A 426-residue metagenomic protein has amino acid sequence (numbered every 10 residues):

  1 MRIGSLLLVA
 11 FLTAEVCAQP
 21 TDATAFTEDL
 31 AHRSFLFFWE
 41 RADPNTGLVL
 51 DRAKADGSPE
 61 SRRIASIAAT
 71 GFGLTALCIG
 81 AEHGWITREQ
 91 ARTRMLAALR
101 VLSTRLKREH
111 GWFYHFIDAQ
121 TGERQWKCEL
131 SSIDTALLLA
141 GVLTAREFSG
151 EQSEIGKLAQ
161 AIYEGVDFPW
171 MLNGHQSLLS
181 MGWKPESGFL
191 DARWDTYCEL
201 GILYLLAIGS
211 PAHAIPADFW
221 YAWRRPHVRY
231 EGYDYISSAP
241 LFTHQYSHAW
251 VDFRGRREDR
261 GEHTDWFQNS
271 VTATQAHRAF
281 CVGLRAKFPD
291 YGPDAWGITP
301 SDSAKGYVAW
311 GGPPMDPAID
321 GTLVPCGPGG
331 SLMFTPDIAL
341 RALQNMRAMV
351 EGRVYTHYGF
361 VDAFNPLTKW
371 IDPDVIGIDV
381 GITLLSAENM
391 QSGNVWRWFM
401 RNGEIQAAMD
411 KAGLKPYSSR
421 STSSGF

Functional and structural regions predicted by a protein language model:
G4-E15: Bacterial N-terminal signal peptides
Q19-F426: Ser/Thr/Asn(+Pro)-rich, low-complexity disordered segments
